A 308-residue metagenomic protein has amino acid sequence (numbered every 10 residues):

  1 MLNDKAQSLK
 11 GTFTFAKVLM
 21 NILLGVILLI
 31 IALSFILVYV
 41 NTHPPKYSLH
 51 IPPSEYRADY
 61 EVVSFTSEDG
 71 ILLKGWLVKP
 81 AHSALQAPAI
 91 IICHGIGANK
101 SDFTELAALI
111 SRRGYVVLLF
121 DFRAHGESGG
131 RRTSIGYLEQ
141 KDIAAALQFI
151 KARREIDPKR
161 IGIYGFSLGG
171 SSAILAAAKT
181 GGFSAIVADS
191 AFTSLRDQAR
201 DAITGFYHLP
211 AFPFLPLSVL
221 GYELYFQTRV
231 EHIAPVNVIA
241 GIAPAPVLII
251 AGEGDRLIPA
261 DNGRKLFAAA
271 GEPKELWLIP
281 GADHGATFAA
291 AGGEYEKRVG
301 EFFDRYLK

Functional and structural regions predicted by a protein language model:
T12-T66, L73-W76: An N-terminal hydrophobic leader/cap segment in hydrolases
H43, L175-T228, A240, L278: Hydrolase active-site cap/lid region
D102, T133-R154: Alpha/beta-hydrolase active-site loop
L106, P259-A268: Short alpha-helix in the alpha/beta-hydrolase fold that links the catalytic acid
A107-G129: Conserved alpha/beta-hydrolase
Q148-F166: Gly/Ser-rich "nucleophile elbow"/oxyanion-hole loop immediately N-terminal to the catalytic nucleophile in hydrolases
I242-A243, L248-A251, D255: Short beta-strand/loop motif that positions the catalytic acidic residue of the alpha/beta-hydrolase fold
A282-E296: Catalytic histidine-centered segment of alpha/beta-hydrolase-like enzymes
